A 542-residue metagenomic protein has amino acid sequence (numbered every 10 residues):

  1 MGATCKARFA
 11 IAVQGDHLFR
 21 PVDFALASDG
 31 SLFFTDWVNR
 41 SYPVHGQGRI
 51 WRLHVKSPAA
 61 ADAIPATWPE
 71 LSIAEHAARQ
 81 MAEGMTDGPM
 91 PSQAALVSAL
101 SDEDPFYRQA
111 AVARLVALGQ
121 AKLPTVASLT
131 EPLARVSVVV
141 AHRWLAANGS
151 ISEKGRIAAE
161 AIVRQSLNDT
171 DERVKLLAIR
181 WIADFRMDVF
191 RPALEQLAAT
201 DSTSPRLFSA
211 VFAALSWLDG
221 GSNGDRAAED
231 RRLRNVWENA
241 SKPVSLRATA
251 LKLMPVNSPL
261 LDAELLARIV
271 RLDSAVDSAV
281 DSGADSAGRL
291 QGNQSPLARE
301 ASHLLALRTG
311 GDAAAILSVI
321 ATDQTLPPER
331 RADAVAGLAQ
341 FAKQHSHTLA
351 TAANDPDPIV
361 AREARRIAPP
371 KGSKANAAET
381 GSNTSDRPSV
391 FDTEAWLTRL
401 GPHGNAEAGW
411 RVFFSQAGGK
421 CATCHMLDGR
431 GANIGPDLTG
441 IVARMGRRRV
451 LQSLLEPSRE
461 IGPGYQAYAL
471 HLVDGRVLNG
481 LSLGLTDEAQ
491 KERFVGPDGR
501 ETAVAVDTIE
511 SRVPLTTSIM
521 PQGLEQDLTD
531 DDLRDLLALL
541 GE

Functional and structural regions predicted by a protein language model:
M1-G84, A505-D507, R512-L515, I519-R534: Beta-propeller domains with acidic blade repeats across secreted/periplasmic ectodomains and cytosolic WD/CNH propellers
F24, L32, I50, G409 (+3 more regions): The canonical Cys-X-X-Cys-His
K56-W68, V256, L261-A263, A332 (+3 more regions): Post-cleavage N-terminal segment of exported redox proteins
A63-A66, P89-A99, L118-S128, N148-N168 (+8 more regions): Amphipathic alpha-helical scaffolding segments comprising HEAT/armadillo-like alpha-solenoid repeats
S72-P89, P105-L118, L133-K154, I162-Q165 (+10 more regions): Structural detector for internal amphipathic alpha-helices that build alpha-solenoid repeat scaffolds
D386-Q416, P436, G446-R449, G475-R476 (+1 more regions): Electrostatic cytochrome c docking/interface patches
F414-D437, E460-P463, R476-L478, T486-K491 (+2 more regions): Periplasmic/extracellular electron-transfer cofactor-ligation site, primarily the c-type cytochrome heme-c attachment
Q452-L455, R476-L478, S482-Q490, R500-A505 (+2 more regions): C-terminal capping alpha-helices of c-type cytochrome domains
